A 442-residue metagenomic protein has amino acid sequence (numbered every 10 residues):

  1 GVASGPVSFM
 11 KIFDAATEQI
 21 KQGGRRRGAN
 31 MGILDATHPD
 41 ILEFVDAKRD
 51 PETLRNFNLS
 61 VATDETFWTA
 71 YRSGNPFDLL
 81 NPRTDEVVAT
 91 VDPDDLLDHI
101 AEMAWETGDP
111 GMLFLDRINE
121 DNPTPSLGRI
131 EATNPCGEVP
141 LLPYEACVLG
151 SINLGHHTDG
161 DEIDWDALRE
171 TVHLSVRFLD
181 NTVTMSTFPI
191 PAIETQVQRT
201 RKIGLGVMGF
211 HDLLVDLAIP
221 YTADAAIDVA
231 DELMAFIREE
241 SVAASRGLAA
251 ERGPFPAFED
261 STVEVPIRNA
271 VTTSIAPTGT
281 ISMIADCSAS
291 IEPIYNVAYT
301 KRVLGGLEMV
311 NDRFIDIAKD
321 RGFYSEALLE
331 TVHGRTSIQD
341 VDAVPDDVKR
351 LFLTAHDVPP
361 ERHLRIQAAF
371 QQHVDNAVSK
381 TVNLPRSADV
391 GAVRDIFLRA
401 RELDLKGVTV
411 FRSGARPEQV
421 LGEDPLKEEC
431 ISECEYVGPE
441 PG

Functional and structural regions predicted by a protein language model:
G1-A3, K21, R25-M31, L79-E86 (+6 more regions): Glycine- and acidic
G1-F9, I33-T37, L59, D92 (+13 more regions): Secondary-structure capping and boundary motifs in well-ordered enzyme cores
G1-L154, T158-D159, W165, A192 (+2 more regions): Active-site cavity-forming subdomains of large catalytic enzyme subunits
P6-G23, V61-Y71, M103, E138 (+3 more regions): Structured alpha-helical segments in the cores of large, soluble enzyme domains
R25, T84, T171-E194, Q198 (+3 more regions): Internal maturation/activation junctions in enzymes
P39-I41, R49-D50, T84-D85, P110 (+12 more regions): Short, glycine-/Ser/Thr-/acidic-enriched flexible segments
E138-P140, L179-T184, T273-C430, E435-G442: Catalytic alpha/beta core of large soluble enzyme barrels
Y144-M208, V215, A327, I338-L351 (+2 more regions): Long, charged, mostly alpha-helical binding arms that flank functional sites
